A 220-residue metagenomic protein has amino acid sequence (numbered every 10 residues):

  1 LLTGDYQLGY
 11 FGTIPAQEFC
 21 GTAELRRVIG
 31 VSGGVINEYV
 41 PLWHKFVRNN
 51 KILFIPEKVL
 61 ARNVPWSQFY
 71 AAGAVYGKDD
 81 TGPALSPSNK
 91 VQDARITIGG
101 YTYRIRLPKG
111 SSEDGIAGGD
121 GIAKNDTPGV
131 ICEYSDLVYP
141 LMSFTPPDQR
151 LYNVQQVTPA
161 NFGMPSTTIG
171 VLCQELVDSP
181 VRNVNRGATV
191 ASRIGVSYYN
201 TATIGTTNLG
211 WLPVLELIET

Functional and structural regions predicted by a protein language model:
L1-P56, V214, T220: GGW-centered surface loops in extracellular recognition modules
L2-L8, A16, L60-R62, A84 (+1 more regions): C-terminal, surface-exposed recognition/capping segments
V64-G77: Extended Gly/Ser/Thr-rich low-complexity repeat segments, especially those forming or decorating extracellular
K78-A84: Long, low-complexity, compositionally biased polyampholytic IDRs enriched for Lys/Glu and Gln/Arg
